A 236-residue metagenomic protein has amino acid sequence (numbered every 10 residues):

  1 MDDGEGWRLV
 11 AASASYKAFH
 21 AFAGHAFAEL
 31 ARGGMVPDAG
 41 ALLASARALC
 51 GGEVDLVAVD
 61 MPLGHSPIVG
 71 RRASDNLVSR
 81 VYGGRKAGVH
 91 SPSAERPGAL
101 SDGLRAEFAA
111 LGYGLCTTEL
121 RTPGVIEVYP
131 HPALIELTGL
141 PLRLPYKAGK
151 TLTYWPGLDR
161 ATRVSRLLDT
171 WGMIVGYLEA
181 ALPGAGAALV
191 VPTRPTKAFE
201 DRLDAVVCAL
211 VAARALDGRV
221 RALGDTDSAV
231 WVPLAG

Functional and structural regions predicted by a protein language model:
M1-G236: RNase H-like (RuvC/DEDD) metal-dependent nuclease/polynucleotide-processing core
